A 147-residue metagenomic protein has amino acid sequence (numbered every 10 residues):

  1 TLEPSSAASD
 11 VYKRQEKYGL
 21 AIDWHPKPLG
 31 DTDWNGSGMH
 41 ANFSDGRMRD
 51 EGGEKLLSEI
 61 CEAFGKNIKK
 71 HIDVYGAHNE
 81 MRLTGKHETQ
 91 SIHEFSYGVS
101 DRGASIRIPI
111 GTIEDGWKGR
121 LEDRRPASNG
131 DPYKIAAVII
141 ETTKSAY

Functional and structural regions predicted by a protein language model:
T1-A8, Y12: Single conserved hydrophobic/aromatic residue that forms the stacking wall/gate of nucleotide- or nucleobase-binding
S6, S58, E62, K134-V138: Short, well-ordered alpha-helical segments
K13-K17, I140-T143: Active-site helix/loop of acyl-thioester processing domains in fatty-acid/polyketide metabolism, spanning hotdog-fold
E16-N129: Loop-rich catalytic cores of soluble enzymes, especially ATP-dependent carboxylate-amine ligases and other
S128-Y147: An acidic, glycine-/histidine-flanked metal-binding catalytic module
